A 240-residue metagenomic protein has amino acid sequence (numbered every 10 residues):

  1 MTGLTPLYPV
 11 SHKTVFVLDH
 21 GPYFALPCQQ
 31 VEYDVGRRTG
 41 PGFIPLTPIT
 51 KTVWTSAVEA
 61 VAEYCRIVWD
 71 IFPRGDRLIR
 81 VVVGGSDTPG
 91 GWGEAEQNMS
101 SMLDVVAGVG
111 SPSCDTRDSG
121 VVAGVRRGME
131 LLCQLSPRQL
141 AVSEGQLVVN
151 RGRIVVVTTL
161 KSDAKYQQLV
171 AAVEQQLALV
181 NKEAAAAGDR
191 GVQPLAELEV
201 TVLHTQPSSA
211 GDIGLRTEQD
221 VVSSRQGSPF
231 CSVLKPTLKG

Functional and structural regions predicted by a protein language model:
T2-Y8, S143-Q146: Short boundary motifs at domain starts and secondary-structure transition points
T5-M102, R153-T158, R190-P207: Von Willebrand factor
E32-P45, N98-D104, V170-K182, T217-V222: Aromatic/acidic cage segments in peptide-binding pockets
R37, T55-R66, L103-A107, V122 (+3 more regions): Amphipathic alpha-helical interaction motifs in eukaryotic regulatory proteins
T55, K239-G240: Core nuclear transcription-regulatory modules in eukaryotes
S86-D87, M102-S111, D115: Extended charged low-complexity segments that act as oligomerization/scaffolding linkers
S113-G145, R151, V157-K239: VWA/integrin I-like adhesion module and closely mimicked acidic/polar interface patches used
